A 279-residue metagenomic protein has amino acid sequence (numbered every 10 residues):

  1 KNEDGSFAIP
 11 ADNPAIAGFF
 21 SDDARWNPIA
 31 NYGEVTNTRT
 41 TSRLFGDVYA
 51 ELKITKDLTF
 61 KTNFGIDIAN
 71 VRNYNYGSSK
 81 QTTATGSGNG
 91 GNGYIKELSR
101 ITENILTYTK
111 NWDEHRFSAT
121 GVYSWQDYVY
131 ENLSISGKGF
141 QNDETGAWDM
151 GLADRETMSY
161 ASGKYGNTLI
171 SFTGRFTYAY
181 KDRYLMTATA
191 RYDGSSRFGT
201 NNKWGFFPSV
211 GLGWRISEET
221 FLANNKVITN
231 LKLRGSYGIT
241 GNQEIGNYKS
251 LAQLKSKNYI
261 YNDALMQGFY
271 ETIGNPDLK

Functional and structural regions predicted by a protein language model:
K1-F7: N-terminal, post-signal-peptide soluble/periplasmic segments of Gram-negative outer-membrane pore/transport systems
I9-N13: GHKL/Bergerat-fold ATPase module in large chromosome/replication-associated machines
P14-G77, S87-K279: Extracellular/periplasmic, surface-exposed regions of secreted and cell-surface proteins
T83-A84: N-terminal, polar/charged subdomain of small-to-medium soluble alpha/beta proteins
